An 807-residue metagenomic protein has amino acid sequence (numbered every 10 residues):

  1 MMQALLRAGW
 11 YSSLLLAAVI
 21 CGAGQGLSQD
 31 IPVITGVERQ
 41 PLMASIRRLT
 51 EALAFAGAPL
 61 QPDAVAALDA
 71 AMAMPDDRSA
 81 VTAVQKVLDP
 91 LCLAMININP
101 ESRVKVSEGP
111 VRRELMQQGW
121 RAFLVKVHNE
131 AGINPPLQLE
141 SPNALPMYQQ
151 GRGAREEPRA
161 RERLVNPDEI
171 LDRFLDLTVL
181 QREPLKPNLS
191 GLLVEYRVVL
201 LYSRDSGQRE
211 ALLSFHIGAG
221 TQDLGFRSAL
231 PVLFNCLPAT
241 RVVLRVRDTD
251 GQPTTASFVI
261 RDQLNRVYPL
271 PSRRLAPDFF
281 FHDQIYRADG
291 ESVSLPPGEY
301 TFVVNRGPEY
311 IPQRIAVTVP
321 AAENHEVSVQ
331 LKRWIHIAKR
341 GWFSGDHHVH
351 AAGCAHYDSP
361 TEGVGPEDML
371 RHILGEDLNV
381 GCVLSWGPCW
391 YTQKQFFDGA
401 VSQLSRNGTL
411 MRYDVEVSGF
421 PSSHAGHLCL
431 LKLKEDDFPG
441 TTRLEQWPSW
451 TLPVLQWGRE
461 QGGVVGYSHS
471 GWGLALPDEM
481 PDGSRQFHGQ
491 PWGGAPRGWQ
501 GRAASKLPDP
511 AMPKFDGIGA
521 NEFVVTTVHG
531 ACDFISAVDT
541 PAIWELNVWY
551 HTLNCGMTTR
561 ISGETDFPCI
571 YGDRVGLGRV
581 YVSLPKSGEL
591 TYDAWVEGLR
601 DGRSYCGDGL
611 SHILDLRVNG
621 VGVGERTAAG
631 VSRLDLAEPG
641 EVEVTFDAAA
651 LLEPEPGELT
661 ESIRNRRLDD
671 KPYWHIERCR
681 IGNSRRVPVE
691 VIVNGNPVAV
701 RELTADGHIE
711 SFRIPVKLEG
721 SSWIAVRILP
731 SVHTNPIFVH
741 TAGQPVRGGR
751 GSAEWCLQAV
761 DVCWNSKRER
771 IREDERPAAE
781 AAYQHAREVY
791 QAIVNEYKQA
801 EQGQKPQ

Functional and structural regions predicted by a protein language model:
M1-R7: N-terminal secretory signal peptides that target proteins for export/translocation
G9-G22: Bacterial N-terminal signal peptides
A23-S28: Boundary at the C-terminal end of the N-terminal hydrophobic targeting segment
T35, R39-Q40, R48, P62 (+5 more regions): Long, low-hydrophobicity ectodomains and other hydrophilic envelope-associated domains
E38-D63, S257-V259, D346-H348: Mature N-terminal segment immediately following signal peptide/propeptide cleavage in secreted/periplasmic
P41-E51, D63, A67-A70, S79 (+9 more regions): Extracytoplasmic/secreted proteins, especially bacterial periplasmic and envelope-associated proteins
P158, D168-E169, F174, V179-P184 (+11 more regions): C-terminal functional module detector
K339-I561, T565, Y571: Catalytic cores of extracellular degradative/oxidative enzymes
